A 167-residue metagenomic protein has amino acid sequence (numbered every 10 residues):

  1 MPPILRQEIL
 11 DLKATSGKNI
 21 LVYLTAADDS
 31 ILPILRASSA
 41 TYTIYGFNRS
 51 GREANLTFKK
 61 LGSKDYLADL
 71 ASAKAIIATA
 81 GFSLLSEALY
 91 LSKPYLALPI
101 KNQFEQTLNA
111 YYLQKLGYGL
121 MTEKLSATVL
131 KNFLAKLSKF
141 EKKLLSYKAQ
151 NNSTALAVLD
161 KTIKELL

Functional and structural regions predicted by a protein language model:
M1-D28, N48, D65: A nucleotide-sugar donor-handling region in carbohydrate enzymes
L24, S30-L61: Catalytic donor nucleotide-activated moiety binding site of glycosyltransferases and closely related
I31, D65-L67, L130: Acidic, amphipathic alpha-helical patches
F47-L89: Donor nucleotide-activated moiety binding/catalytic core segment of transferases that use nucleotide-activated donors
L84-L85, L89-E141: Catalytic binding pocket for nucleotide-activated donors in carbohydrate/polymer assembly enzymes
K131-L167: C-terminal amphipathic helix plus adjacent low-complexity, charged tail appended to glycosyltransferase catalytic
